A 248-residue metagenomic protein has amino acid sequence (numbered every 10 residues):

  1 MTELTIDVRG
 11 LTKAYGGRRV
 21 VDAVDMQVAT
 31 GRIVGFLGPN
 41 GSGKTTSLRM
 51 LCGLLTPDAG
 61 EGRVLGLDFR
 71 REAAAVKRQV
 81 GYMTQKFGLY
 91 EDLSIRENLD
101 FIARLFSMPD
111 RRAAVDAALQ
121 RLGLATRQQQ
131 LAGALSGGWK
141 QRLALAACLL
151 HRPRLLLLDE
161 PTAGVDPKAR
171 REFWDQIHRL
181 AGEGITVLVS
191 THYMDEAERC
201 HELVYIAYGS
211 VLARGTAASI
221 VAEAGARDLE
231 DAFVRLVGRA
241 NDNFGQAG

Functional and structural regions predicted by a protein language model:
D92, L131-L135: Conserved ABC ATPase signature
D100, R104-R127: Conserved ABC ATPase "signature" region
R152: Conserved catalytic motifs of ABC-family nucleotide-binding domains
L156-E160: Catalytic Walker B motif of ABC-type/P-loop ATPase nucleotide-binding domains
R214-G215: ABC ATPase "signature
